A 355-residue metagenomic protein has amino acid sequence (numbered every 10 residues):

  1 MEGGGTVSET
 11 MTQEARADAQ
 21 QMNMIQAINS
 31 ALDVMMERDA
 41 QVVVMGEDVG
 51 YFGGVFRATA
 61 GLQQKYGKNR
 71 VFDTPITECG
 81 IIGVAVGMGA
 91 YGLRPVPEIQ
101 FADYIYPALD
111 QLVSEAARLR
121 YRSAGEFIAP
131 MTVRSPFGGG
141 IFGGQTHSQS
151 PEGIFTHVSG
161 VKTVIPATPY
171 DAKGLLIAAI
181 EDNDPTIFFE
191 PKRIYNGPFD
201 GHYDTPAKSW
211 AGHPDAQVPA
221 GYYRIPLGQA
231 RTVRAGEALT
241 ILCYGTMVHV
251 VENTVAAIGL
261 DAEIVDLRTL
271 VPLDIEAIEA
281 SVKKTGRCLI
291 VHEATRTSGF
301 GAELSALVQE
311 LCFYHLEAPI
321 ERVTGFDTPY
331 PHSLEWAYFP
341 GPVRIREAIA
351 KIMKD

Functional and structural regions predicted by a protein language model:
E2-F189, R193-N196: Thiamine diphosphate
A58-K65, E126-T132, K192-R193, G197-D355: Thiamine diphosphate
